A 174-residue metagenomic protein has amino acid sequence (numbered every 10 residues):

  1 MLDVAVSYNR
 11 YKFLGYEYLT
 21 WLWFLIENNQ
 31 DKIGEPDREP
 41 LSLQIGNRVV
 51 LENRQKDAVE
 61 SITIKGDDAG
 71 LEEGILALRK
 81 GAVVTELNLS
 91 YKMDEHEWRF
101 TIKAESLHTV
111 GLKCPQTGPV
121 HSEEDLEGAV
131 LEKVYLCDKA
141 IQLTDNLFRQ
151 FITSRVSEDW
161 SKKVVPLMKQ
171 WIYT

Functional and structural regions predicted by a protein language model:
M1-T174: Intrinsically disordered, low-complexity, charge-rich terminal extensions of nucleic-acid-associated complexes
